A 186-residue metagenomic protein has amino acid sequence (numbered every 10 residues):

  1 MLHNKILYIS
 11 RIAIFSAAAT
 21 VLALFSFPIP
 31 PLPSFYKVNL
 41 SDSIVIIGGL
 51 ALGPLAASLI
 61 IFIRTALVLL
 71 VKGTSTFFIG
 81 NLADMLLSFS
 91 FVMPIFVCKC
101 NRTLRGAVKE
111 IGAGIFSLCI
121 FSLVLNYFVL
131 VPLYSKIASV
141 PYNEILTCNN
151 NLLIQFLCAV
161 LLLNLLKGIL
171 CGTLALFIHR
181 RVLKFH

Functional and structural regions predicted by a protein language model:
M1-H186: Loop-helix junctions at membrane interfaces
